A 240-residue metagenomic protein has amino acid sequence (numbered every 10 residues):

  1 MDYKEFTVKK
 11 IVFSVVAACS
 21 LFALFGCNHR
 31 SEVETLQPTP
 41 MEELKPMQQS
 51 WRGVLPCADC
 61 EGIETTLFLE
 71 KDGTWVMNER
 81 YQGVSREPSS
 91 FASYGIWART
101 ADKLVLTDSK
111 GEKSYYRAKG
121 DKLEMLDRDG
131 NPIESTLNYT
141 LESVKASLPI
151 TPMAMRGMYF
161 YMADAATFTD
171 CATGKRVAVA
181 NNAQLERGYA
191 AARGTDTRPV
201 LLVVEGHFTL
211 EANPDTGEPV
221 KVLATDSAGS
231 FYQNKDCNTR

Functional and structural regions predicted by a protein language model:
Y3-V15: Bacterial N-terminal signal peptides that target proteins for export
A17-C19: Core hydrophobic alpha-helical transmembrane segments of single-pass membrane proteins
L21-L24: Bacterial Sec-type N-terminal signal peptides, specifically the leucine/valine-rich hydrophobic h-region
C27-A92, L106-M162, C171-V177, T197-P199 (+1 more regions): Lipid interaction determinants
K175-R193: Beta-strand/loop nucleic-acid-binding surfaces
